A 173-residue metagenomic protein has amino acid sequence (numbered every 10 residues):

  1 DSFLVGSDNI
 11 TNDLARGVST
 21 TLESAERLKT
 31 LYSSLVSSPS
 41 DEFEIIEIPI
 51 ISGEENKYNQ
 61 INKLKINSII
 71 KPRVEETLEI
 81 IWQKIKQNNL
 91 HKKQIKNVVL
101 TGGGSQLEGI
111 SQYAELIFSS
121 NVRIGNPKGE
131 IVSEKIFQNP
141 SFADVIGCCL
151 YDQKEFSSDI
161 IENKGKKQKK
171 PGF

Functional and structural regions predicted by a protein language model:
D1-F173: Helical "lid/coupling" subdomains associated with nucleotide-phosphate turnover
